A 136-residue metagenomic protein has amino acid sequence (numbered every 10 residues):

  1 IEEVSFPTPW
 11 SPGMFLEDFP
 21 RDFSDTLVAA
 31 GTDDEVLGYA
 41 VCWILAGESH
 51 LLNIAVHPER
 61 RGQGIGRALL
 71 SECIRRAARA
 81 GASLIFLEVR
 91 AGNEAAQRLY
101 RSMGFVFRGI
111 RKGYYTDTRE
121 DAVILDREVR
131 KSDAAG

Functional and structural regions predicted by a protein language model:
I1-R61, L70-A80, E128-G136: Acetyl-CoA-dependent GNAT
G13, E88, R101, V106-V123: Conserved catalytic-core motifs of GNAT/GCN5-like acyltransferases
S24, L84, R90, T116 (+2 more regions): Conserved catalytic core of the tyrosine transesterase superfamily
V28, H50, A55, G64 (+3 more regions): Conserved beta-strand segments that form the floor/walls of ligand-binding pockets within enzyme and binding domains
G47-L52, S83, M103, D121: A generic structural signal for short beta-strands and their flanking turns/coil linkers
H57, R61, R90-G92, D117: Residue-level recognition of the GNAT/N-acetyltransferase active site
G62-R75, L84, E94-S102: Conserved acetyl-CoA-binding loop-helix of GNAT-fold acetyltransferases
A77-E88, R111: Conserved GNAT acetyl-CoA-binding A-motif
